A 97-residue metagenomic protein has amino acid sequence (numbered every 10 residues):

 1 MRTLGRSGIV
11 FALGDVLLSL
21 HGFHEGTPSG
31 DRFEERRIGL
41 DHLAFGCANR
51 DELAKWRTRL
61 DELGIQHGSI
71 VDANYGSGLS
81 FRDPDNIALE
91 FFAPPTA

Functional and structural regions predicted by a protein language model:
M1-H24: Core segments of cupin and vicinal oxygen chelate
M1-R2, A48, G68-D72: Short linear motifs in intrinsically disordered
L4, R36-I38, D72: Generic structural signal for well-ordered secondary structure
I9-A12, D31-R59, S77-R82: Vicinal oxygen chelate
G22-T27, A93-T96: Acetyl-CoA-dependent GNAT
E25-D31, H67: A short, acidic/glycine-rich surface segment
R57-A97: Vicinal oxygen chelate
